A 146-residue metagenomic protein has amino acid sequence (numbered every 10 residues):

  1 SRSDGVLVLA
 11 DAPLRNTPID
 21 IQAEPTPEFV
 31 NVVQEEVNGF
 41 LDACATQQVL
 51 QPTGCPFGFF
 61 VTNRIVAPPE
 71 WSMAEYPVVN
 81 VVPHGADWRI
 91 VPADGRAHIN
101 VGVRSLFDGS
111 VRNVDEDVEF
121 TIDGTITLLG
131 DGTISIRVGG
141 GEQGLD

Functional and structural regions predicted by a protein language model:
R2-A23: Structured interaction patches on ligand/partner-binding surfaces of diverse proteins
P25-T26, P77: Alpha-helix initiation/capping motif
T26-V37: Solvent-exposed, acidic/flexible segments
N38-G39, A43-D146: Membrane-lipid interaction segments
